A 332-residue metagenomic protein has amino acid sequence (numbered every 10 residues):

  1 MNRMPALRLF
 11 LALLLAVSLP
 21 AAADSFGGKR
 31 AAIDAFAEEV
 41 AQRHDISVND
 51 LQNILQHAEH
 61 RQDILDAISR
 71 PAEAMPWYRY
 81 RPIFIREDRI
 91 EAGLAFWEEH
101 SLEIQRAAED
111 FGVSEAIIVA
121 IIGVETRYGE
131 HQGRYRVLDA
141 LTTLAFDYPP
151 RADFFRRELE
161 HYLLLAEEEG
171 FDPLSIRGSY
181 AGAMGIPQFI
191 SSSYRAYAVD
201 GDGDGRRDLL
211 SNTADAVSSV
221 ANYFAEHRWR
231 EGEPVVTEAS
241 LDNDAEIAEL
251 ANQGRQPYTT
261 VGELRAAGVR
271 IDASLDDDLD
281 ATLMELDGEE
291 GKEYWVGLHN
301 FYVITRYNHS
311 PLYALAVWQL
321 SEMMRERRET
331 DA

Functional and structural regions predicted by a protein language model:
M1-F10: Bacterial N-terminal signal peptides that target proteins for export
S18-A22: N-terminal signal peptide c-region/cleavage motif recognized by signal peptidases
D24-A108: An acidic, Gly/Ser/Thr/Pro-rich helix-cap/linker signature
N49-E73, I122-T126, R136-D139, E238-E246: Acidic helix-start/capping segments at beta-turn-to-alpha-helix junctions
E59, E125-G129, A183, R230 (+5 more regions): Solvent-exposed loop/turn segments at secondary-structure junctions within structured extracellular/periplasmic domains
Y80-S219, A225: Acidic/His-rich structured neighborhood in mature extracellular/periplasmic domains
P173, R177-E289: Flexible, glycine-rich surface segments
D276, D280-A332: C-terminal functional modules
